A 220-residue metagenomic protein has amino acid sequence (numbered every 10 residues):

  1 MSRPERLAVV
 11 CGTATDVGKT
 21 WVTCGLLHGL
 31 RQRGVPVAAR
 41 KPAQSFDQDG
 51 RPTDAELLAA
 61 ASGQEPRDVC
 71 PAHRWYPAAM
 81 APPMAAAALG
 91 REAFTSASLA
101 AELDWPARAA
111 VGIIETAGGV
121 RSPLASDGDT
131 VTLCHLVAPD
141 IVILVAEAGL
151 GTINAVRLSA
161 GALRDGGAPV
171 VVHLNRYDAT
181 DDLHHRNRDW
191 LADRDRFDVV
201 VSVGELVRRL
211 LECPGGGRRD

Functional and structural regions predicted by a protein language model:
M1-A8, V207-D220: Short, low-complexity, intrinsically disordered N-terminal peptides in bacterial proteins
E5, V35-P36, P106-A110, P139: Short, high-confidence coil segments that cap the C-terminus of an alpha-helix and link into the following beta-strand
E5, W21-R91: N-terminal phosphate/diphosphate-binding loop that engages ATP/GTP or pyrophosphate donors across diverse enzyme folds
R6-V10, A110-I114, V142, V170: Generic beta-sheet signal
V9-C24: Glycine-rich phosphate-binding P-loop
L26, T116-R196: Conserved catalytic-core segment of NTP-binding enzymes
M80, A192-L211: Beta-strand-loop-alpha "switch" segments that mediate conformational coupling across diverse proteins
A81-L124, V131: Phosphate-binding/switch loop-helix module in NTP-utilizing enzymes
